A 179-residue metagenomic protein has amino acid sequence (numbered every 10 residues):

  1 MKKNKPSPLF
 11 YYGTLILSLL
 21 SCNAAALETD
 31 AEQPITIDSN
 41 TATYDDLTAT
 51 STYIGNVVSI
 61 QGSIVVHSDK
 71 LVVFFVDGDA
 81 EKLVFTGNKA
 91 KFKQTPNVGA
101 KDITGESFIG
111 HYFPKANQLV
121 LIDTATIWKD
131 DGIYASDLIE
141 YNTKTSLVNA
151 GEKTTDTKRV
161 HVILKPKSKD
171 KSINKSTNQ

Functional and structural regions predicted by a protein language model:
M1-Q179: Mature-chain termini and adjacent capping regions
